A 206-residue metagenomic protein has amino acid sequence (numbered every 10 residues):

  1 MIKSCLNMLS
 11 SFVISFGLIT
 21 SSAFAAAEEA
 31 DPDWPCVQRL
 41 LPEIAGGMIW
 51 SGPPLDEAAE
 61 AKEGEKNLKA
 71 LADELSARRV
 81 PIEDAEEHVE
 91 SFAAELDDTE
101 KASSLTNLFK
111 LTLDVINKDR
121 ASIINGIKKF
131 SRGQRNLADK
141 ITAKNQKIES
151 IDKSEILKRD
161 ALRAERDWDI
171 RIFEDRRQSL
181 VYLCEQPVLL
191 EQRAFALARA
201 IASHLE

Functional and structural regions predicted by a protein language model:
I2-S11, A23-L96, G126, Q146: Acidic/polar low-complexity scaffolding segments in large eukaryotic proteins
F16-F24: C-terminal segment of classical bacterial N-terminal signal peptides
I82, I127-F130, Q134-L137, I141 (+3 more regions): Long amphipathic alpha-helices with heptad-repeat character, especially coiled-coil-forming segments used
A94-I124: Short, charge-rich amphipathic alpha-helices with coiled-coil/heptad character
L96, E100, Q134, I141 (+3 more regions): Sec/Tat-exported extracytoplasmic proteins
I116, I123, F130, Q134-I151: Non-transmembrane amphipathic alpha-helical segments
K147-A161: Short amphipathic helix-turn modules centered on a small-residue break
L157-E206: Alpha-helical oligomerization segments
